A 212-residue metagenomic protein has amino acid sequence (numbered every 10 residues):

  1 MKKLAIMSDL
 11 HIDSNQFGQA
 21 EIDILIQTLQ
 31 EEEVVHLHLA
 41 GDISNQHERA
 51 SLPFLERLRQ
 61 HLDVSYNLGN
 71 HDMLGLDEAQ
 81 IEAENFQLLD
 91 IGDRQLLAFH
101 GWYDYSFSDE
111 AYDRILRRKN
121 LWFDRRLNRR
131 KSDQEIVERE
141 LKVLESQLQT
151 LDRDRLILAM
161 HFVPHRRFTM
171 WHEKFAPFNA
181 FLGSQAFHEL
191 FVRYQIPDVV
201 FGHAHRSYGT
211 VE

Functional and structural regions predicted by a protein language model:
M1-A5, L88-A98, V211-E212: Beta-strand-turn-beta hairpins that frame and shape the catalytic cleft of phosphate-ester-processing enzymes
M1-Q60, M73-G75, F123-R130: N-terminal active-site segment of His-dependent metallophosphoesterases
I6-S8, L37-D42, V64-N70, A83-E84 (+3 more regions): Active-site neighborhood of phospho(di)ester-bond hydrolases with catalytic His/Asp-centered motifs
H11-Q16, S44-A50, N70-D77, L89 (+3 more regions): Active-site environment of divalent metal-dependent phosphoester hydrolases
A20-I24, S51-E56, I81-A83, P177-Q185: Charged helix-capping and loop-helix junction motifs
I26-L29, E78-D93, L97, E140-D154: Short amphipathic alpha-helices and their capping/turn segments at secondary-structure boundaries
E56-L58, D63-S65, G92-Q95, R167-E212: Conserved beta-sheet core of the metallophosphoesterase superfamily
L97-L158, F162-P177: Active-site-proximal loop/helix segment associated with metal-binding centers of metalloenzymes
